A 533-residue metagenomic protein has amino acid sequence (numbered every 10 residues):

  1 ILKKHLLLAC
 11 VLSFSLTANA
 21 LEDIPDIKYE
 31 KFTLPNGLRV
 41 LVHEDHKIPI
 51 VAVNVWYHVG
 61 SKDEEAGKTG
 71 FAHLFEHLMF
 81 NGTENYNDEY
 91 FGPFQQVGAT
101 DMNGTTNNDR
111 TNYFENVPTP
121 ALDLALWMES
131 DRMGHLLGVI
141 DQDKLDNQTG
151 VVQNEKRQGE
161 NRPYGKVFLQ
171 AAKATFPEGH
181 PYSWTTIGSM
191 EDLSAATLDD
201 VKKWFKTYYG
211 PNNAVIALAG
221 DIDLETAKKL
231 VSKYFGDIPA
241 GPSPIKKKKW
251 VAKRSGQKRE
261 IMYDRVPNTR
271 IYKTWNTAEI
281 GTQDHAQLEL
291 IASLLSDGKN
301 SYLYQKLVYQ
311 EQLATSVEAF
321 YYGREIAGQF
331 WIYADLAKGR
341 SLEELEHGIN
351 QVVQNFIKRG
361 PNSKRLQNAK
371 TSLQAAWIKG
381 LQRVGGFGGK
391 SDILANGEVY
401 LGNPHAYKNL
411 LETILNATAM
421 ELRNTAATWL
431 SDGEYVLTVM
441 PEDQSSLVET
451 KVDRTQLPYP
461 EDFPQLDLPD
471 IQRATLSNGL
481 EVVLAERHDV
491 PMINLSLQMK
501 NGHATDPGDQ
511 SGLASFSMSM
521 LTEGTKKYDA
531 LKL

Functional and structural regions predicted by a protein language model:
I1-L2: N-terminal secretory signal peptides that target proteins for export/translocation
H5-S15: Bacterial N-terminal signal peptides
N19-R39, D223-Y263, T274, N368 (+4 more regions): Proteolytic maturation boundary segments
H43, I48-E64, G70-L74, D88-H135 (+8 more regions): M16 family metallopeptidases and their MPP-like homologs
N87-D88, L224-K228, Q283, S341-E344 (+2 more regions): Extracytoplasmic/secreted cell-surface and envelope-processing proteins
Q142, T149, K202-Y234, G433-E434: Non-catalytic, conformational "gating/processing" segments within enzyme and secreted inhibitor domains
A195-T207, E523: A conserved hydrophobic secondary-structure block that centers on an alpha-helix together with its immediately flanking
